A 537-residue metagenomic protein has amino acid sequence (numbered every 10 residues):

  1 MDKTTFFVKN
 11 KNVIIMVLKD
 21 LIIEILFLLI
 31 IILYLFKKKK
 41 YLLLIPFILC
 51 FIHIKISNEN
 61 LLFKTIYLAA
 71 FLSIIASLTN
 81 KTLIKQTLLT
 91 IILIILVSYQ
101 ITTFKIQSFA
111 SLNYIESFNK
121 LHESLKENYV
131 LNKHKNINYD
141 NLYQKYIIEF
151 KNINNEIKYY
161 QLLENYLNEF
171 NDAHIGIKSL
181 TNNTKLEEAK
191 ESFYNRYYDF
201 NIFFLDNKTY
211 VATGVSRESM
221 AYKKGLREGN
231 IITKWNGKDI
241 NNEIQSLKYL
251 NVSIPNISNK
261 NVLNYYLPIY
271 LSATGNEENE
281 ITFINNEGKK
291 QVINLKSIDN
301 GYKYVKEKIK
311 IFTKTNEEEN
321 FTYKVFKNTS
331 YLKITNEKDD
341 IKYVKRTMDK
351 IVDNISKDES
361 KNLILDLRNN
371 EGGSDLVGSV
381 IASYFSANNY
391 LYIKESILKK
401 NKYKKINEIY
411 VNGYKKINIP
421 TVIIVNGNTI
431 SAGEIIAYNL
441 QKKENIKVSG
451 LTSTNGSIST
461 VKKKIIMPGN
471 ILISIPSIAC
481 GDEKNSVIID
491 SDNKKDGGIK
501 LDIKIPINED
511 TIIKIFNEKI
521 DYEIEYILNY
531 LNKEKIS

Functional and structural regions predicted by a protein language model:
N10, V17-I25, I31-N362, N369-E371 (+1 more regions): Flexible, low-complexity junctional segments that flank or bridge functional domains
H174-I175, I430, K443-I458: Short, well-structured beta-strand/strand-turn elements
K185-E187, G372-I424, N428, I458-N470 (+3 more regions): Gly/Ser/Thr-rich loop/hinge elements
E218, I240, N336-D340, N369-D375 (+3 more regions): Solvent-exposed loop/turn segments at secondary-structure junctions within structured extracellular/periplasmic domains
K248-S253, D340-E408, Q441-K442: Glycine- and acidic-residue-enriched helix-capping/beta->alpha junction motif
Y331-K333, L363-D366, P420-V425, V448-G450 (+1 more regions): Structural recognition of the beta-strand scaffold that forms the well-ordered cores of secreted hydrolase catalytic
L501-I536: Low-complexity, Gly/Ser/Thr/Pro-rich intrinsically disordered linker/tail segments
